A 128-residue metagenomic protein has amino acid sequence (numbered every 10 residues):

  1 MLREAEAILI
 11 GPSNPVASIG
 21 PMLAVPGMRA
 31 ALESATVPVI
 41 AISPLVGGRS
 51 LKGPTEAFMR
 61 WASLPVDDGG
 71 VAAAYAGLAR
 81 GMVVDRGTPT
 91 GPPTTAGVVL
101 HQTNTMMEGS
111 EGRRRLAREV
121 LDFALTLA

Functional and structural regions predicted by a protein language model:
A5-E6: An anion/phosphate-binding loop that grips the pyrophosphate of nucleotide cofactors and donors
S13-A17, L45-G47, T88-P89: Short glycine-rich anion-binding loops that position phosphate/pyrophosphate groups of nucleotides and phosphorylated
P21-A30: Charged helix-capping and loop-helix junction motifs
A30-T36, A76-G77: Short, conserved loop/helix-junction motifs that constitute active-site signature segments in enzyme catalytic cores
A35-V39, V98: A short helix->loop->beta-strand "cap" motif at the edges of active sites that frequently abuts
P38-L45, G81-R86: Short internal beta-strands
I42-P54: Short connector loops at secondary-structure junctions
L51-A128: C-terminal functional extensions of proteins
